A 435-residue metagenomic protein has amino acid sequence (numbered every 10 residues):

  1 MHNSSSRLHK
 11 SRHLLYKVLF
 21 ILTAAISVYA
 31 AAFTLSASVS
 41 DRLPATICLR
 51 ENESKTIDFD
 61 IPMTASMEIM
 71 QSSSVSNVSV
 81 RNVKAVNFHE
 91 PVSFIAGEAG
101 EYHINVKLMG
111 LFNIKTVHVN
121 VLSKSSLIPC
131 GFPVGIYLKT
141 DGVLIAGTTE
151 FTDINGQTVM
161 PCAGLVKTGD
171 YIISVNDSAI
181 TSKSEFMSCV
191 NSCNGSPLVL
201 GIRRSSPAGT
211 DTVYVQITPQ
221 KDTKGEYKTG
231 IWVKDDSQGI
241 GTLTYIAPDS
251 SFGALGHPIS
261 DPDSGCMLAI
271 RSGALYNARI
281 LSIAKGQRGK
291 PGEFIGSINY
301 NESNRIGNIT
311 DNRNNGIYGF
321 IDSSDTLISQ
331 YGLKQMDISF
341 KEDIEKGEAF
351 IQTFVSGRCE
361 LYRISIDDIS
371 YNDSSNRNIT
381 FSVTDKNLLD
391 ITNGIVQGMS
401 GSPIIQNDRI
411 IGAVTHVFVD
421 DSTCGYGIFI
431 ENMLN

Functional and structural regions predicted by a protein language model:
M1-H13: N-terminal Lys/Arg-rich, disordered targeting/topogenic segments
H2, Q216-N393, Q397, Q406-R409 (+2 more regions): Serine endopeptidase catalytic core focused on the charge-relay Asp
Y16, L35-R42, V83-I128, N314-R363: Interdomain regulatory linker/hinge segments that flank or connect interaction modules in polarity/junction/synaptic
Y16-T34: Hydrophobic membrane-insertion alpha-helices, especially the h-region of bacterial N-terminal signal peptides
R50-V80: Short extracytoplasmic
N77-V83, P161-S184, I404-N407, I411-G412 (+1 more regions): Conserved PDZ fold ligand-binding element
V86-G97, S174-S205, D421-T423, I428-N432: PDZ domains, with a preference for the canonical peptide-binding region formed by the helix
V106-K124, M187-I231: PDZ-domain C-terminal substructure recognizer with occasional recognition of PDZ-binding tails
